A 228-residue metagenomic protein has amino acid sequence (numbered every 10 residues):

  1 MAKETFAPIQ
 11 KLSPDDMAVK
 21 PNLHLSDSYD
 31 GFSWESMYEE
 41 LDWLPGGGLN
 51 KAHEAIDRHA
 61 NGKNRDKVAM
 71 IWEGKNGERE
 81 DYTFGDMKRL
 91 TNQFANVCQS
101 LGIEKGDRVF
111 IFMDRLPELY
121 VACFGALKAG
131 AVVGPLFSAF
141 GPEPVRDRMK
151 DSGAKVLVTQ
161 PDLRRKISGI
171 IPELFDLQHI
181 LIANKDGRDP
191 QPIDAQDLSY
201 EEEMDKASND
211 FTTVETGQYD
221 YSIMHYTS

Functional and structural regions predicted by a protein language model:
M1-Y82, D86-Q99, E173-D176, D186-P192 (+1 more regions): N-lobe entry segment of adenylate-forming
A2-P14, F124, K128-E202: Structural core segment of the AMP-binding/adenylate-forming
D66-F124, G141-R146, S199-E202: Conserved AMP-binding/adenylate-forming core of the ANL superfamily
D66-V68, I182, P192, Q196-D197 (+1 more regions): Conserved pre-ATP/AMP-binding loop-to-beta segment of ANL
M87, V109, A126, L157 (+2 more regions): Conserved S/T- and glycine-rich ATP-binding loop of Class I adenylate-forming
M113-R115, Q160-P161, D220: Helix N-cap/beta->alpha junction signal
